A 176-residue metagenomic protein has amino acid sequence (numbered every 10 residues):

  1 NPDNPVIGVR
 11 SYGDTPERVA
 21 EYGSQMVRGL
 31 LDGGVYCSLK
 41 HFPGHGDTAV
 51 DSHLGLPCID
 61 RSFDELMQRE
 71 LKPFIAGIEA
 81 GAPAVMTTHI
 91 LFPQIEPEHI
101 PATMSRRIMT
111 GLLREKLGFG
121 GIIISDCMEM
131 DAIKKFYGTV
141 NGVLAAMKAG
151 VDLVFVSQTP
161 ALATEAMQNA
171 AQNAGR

Functional and structural regions predicted by a protein language model:
N1-V6: Short, conserved phosphate-binding/catalytic loop or strand-edge motifs used in phosphoryl-/nucleotidyl-transfer
S11: Short beta-strand elements at the ligand-binding edges of bilobed clamshell
D14-R176: Second-shell residues forming the walls of enzyme active-site clefts
